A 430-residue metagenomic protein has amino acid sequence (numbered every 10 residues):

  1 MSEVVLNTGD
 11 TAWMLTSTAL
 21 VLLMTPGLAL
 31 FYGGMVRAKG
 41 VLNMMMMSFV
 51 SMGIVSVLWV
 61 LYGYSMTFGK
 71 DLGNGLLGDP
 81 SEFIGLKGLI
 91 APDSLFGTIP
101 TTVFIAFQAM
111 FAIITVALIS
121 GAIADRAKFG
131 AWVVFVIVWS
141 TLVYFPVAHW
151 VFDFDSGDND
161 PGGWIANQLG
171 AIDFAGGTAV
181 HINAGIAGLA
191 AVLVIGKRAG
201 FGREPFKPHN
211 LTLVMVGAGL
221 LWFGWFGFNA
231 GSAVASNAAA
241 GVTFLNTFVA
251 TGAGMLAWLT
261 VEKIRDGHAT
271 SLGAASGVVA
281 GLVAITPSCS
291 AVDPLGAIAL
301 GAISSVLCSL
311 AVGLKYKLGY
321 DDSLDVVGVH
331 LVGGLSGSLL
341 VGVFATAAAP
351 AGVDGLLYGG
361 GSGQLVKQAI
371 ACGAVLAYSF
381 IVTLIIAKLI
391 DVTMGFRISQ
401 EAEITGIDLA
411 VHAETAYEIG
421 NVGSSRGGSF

Functional and structural regions predicted by a protein language model:
M1-F430: Glycine- and aromatic-enriched membrane alpha-helices
